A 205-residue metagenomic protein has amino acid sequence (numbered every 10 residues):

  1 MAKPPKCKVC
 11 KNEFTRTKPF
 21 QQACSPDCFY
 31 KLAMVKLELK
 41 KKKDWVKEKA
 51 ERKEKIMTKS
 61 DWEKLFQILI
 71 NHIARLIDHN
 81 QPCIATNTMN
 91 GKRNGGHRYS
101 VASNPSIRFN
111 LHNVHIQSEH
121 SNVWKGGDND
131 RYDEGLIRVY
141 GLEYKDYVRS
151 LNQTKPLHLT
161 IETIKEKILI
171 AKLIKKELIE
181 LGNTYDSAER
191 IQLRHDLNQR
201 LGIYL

Functional and structural regions predicted by a protein language model:
M1-L69, I161-L205: A boundary/linker detector
K6, A23-D27, Q81-I84, N94 (+1 more regions): The −1 position to Zn-ligating cysteines in a subset of zinc-ribbon hairpins
P19-C24, V35-K42, R93-V101, N129-G135: Short cysteine/histidine-rich zinc-coordinating motifs and their immediately flanking basic loops
C28-M34, G91, N113-Y144: Short Cys/His-centered divalent metal-binding micro-motifs
R52-S60, L111-K125, L142-A171: Short Fe-S-cluster ligation motifs
T58-N71, R75-H79, S106, D128: Alpha-helix N-cap/loop-to-helix boundary motif
N71-R75, I84-I116, K125: Histidine-centered nuclease catalytic patch
